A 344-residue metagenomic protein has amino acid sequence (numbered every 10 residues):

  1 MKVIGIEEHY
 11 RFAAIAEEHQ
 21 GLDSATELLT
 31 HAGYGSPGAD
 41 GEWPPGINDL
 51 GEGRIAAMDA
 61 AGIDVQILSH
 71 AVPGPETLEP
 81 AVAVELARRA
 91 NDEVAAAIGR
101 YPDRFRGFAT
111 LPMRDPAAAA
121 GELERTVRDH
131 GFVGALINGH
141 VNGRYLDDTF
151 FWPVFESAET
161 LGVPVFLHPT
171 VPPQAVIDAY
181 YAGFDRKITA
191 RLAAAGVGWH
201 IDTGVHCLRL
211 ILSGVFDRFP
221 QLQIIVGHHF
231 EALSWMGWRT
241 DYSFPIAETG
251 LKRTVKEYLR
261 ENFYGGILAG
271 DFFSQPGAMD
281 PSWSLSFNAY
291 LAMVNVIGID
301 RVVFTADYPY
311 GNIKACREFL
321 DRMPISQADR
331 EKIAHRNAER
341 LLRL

Functional and structural regions predicted by a protein language model:
M1-H19, T149-P172, L212-R239: Internal hydrophobic scaffold segments of catalytic domains
M1-I6, Y10-V65, D92-R100, G121-R125 (+5 more regions): Mid-to-C-terminal alpha-helical segments outside catalytic/metal-binding sites
I4-E7, Q66-L68, R106-A109, A135-I137 (+4 more regions): Hydrophobic faces of well-ordered beta-strands that scaffold small-molecule active sites in alpha/beta enzyme cores
E7, P45-G53, T77-P80, T110 (+3 more regions): Short, mixed-charge, low-aromatic patches
H9-N48, P173-I201, T240-N262: Active-site gating loops and adjacent loop-to-helix segments of metal-dependent hydrolytic enzymes
W43-D49, P75-E76, M113-A119, N142-T149 (+2 more regions): Acidic-and-aromatic substrate-binding clefts and catalytic sites of carbohydrate-active enzymes
D64, L68-H206: Active-site gating/metal-coordination segments in enzymes
A182, K187-G214, R218-F219, Q223-L344: H/E-rich (His + Asp/Glu) clusters that bind or coordinate divalent metals
